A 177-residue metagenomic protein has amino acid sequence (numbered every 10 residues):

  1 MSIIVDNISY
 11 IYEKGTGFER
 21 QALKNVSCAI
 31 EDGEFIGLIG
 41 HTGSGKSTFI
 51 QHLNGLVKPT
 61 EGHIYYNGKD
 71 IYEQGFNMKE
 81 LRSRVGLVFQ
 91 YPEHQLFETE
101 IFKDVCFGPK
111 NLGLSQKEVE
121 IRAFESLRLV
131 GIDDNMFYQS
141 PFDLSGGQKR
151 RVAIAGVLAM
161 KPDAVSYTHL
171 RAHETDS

Functional and structural regions predicted by a protein language model:
S2, I11-N25, Q74-N77: A short, flexible loop at the N-terminus of ABC-type nucleotide-binding domains that lies
I39-H41: The feature captures the beta-strand-to-loop junction immediately N-terminal to the Walker
N54: Helix-to-loop junction immediately C-terminal to a conserved catalytic motif
G62-E73, L81: Conserved ABC transporter NBD signature motif
K117-N135: Conserved ABC ATPase "signature" region
S140-L144, Q148: Conserved ABC ATPase signature
H169-S177: Single conserved hydrophobic/aromatic residue that forms the stacking wall/gate of nucleotide- or nucleobase-binding
